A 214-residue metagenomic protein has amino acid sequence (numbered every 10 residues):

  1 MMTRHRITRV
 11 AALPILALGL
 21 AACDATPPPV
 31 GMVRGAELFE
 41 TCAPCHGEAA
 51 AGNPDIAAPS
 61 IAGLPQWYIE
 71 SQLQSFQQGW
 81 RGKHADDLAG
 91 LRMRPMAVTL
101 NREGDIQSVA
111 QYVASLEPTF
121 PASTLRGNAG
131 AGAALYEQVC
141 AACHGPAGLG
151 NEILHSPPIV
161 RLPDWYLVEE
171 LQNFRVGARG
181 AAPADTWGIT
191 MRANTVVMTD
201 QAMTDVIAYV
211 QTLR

Functional and structural regions predicted by a protein language model:
M2-A12: Bacterial N-terminal signal peptides that target proteins for export
G19-A22: C-terminal motif of bacterial Sec signal peptides marking the signal peptidase cleavage site
D24-P28, A51, S60-A62, D105-R126 (+1 more regions): His/Cys-centered metal/cofactor-coordination and adjacent catalytic loops
P27-A51, T124-A147: Sequence/structural segment immediately N-terminal to covalent heme-attachment motifs in c-type and related
A36-W67, Q74-S75: Post-signal-peptide N-terminal segment of Sec-exported extracytoplasmic proteins
T41, C45-E48, Q72-G79, T99 (+6 more regions): Structured segments of extracytoplasmic/periplasmic soluble domains in secreted or envelope-associated proteins
N53-S60, F76-I106, A122-R126, I153-P158 (+2 more regions): Axial heme c-ligation environment in periplasmic c-type cytochrome domains
L64-P65, Q72, L162-P163, E170: Extracellular/lumenal glycan-associated surfaces
